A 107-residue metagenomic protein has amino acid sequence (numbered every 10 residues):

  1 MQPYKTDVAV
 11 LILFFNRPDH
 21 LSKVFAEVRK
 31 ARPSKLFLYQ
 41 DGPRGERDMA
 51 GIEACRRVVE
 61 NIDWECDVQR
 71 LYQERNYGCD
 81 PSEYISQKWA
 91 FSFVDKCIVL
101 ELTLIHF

Functional and structural regions predicted by a protein language model:
M1-K30: N-proximal low-complexity "stem/linker" segments adjacent to membrane-targeting elements
P3, L71-Q73: Nucleotide/phosphate-binding site architecture used for ATP/NTP-dependent chemistry
L11-L13, Y39, L100: Short hydrophobic segments within beta-strands
V28-L71: Acidic donor-binding segment of Leloir-type glycosyltransferases
V68, S82, C97-I98: Active-site-proximal cofactor/substrate-binding loop regions of enzyme domains
R75-S82: A short, glycine-/small-residue-rich helix N-cap motif at loop->alpha-helix starts within glycosyltransferase
Y84-K96: Active-site nucleotide-sugar/metal-binding loop of Leloir-type enzymes
V94-I105: Short beta-strand-to-loop acidic/aromatic patch adjacent to the donor-nucleotide binding site
